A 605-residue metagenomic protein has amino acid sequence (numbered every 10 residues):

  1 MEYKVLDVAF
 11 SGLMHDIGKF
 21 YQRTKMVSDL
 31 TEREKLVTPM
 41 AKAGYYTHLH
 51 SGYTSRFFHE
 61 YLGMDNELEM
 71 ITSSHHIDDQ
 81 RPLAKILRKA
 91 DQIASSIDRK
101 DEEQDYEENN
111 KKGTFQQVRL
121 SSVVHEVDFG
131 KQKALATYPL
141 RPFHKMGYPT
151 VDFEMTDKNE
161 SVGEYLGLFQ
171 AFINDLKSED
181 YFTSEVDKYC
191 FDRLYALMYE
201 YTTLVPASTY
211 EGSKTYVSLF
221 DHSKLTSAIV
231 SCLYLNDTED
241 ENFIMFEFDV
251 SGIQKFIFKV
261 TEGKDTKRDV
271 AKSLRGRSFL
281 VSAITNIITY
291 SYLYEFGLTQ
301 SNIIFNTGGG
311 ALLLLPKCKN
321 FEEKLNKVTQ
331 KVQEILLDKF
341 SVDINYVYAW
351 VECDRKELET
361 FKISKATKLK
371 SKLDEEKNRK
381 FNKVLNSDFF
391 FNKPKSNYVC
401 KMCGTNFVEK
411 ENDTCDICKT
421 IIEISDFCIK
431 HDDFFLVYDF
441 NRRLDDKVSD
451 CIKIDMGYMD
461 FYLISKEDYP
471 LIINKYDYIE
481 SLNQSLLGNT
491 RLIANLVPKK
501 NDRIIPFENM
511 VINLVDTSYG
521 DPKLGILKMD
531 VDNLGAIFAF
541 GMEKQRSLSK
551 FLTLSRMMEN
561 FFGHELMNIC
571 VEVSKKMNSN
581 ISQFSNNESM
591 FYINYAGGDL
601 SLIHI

Functional and structural regions predicted by a protein language model:
M1, K100-D599: Nucleotide/phosphate-binding loop and acidic/charged catalytic motifs in nucleotide-binding or -utilizing enzymes
M1-Y148, V205-T209, F258-L274: Divalent metal-dependent catalytic cores for phosphoryl transfer on phosphate-bearing substrates
H604-I605: Conserved small/polar residues in nucleotide/adenosyl-binding loops
